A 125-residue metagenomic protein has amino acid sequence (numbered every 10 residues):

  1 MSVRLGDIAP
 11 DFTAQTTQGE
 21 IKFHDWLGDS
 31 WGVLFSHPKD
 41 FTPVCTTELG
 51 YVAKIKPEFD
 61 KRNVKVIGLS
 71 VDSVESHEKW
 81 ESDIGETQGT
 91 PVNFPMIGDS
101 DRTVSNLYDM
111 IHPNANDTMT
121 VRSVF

Functional and structural regions predicted by a protein language model:
M1-F125: Chalcogenol-based redox active-site neighborhoods
